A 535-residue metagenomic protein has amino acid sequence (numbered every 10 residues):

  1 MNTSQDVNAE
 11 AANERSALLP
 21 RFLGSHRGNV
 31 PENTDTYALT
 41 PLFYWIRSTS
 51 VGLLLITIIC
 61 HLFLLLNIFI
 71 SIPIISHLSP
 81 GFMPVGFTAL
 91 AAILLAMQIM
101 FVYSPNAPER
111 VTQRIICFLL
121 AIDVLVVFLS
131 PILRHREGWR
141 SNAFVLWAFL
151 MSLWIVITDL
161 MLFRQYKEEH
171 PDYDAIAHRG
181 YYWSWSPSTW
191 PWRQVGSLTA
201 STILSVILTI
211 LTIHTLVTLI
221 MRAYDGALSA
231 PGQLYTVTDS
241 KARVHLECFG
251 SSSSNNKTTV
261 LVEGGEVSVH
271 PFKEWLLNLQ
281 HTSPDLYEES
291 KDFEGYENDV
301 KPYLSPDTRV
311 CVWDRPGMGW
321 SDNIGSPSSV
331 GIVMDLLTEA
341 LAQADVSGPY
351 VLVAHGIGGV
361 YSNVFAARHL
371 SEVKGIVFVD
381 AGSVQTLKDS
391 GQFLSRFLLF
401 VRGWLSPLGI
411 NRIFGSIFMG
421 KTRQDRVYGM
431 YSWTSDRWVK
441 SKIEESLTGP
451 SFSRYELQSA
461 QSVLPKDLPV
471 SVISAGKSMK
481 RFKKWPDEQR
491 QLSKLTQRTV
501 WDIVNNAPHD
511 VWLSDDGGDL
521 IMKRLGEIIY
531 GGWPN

Functional and structural regions predicted by a protein language model:
M1-L119: Membrane-anchoring hydrophobic segments
E14-G52, E109, Q113-C117, V145-A148 (+3 more regions): Catalytic active-site module of serine/aspartate enzymes centered on a nucleophile-bearing elbow/loop
T199-L234: An N-terminal hydrophobic leader/cap segment in hydrolases
L234, T238-G250: A short loop-to-beta-strand scaffold at the N-terminal edge of the catalytic core in hydrolase folds
S251-W320: Conserved HGGG/HGGXW glycine-rich cap/lid loop of the alpha/beta-hydrolase fold
V312-V351: Active-site loop/oxyanion-hole signature of alpha/beta-hydrolase fold enzymes
V330-M334, S371-I503: Flexible "cap/lid" subdomain of the alpha/beta-hydrolase fold that forms the substrate-access gate
V353-G358, S362: Gly/Ala-rich beta-loop-alpha elbow adjacent to hydrolase catalytic centers
